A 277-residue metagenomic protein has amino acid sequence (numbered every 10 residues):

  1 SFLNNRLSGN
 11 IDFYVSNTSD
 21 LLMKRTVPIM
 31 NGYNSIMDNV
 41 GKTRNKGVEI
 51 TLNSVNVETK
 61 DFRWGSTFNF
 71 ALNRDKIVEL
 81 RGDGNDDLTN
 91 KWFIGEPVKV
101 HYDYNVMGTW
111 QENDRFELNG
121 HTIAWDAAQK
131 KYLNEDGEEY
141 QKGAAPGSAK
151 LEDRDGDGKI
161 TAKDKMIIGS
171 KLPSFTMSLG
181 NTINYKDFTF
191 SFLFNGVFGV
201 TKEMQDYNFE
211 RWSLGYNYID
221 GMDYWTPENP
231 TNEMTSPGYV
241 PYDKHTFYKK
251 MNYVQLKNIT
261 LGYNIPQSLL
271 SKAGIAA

Functional and structural regions predicted by a protein language model:
S1-N105, T246-A277: Extracellular/periplasmic, surface-exposed regions of secreted and cell-surface proteins
V15-D20, P28-M30, G196-V200, Y207-R211: Active/binding-pocket-proximal capping segment
R25-S35, D155-A162, N232-H245: Flexible, solvent-exposed coil segments and beta strand-coil junctions, predominantly the extracellular/periplasmic
D38, V55-G169: Conserved small-residue
V40, R44, D86-H101, I168-G180 (+3 more regions): C-terminal extracellular loops and terminal segments of Gram-negative outer membrane beta-barrel proteins
V57-F62, S174-D206, S268: Subset of outer-membrane beta-barrel
G108-T109, I123, G180-T182, L193 (+1 more regions): Exposed, low-structure sequence patches enriched in small/polar residues
V197-A277: Extracytoplasmic gating/loop element in the C-terminal half of outer-membrane beta-barrel translocons and assembly
